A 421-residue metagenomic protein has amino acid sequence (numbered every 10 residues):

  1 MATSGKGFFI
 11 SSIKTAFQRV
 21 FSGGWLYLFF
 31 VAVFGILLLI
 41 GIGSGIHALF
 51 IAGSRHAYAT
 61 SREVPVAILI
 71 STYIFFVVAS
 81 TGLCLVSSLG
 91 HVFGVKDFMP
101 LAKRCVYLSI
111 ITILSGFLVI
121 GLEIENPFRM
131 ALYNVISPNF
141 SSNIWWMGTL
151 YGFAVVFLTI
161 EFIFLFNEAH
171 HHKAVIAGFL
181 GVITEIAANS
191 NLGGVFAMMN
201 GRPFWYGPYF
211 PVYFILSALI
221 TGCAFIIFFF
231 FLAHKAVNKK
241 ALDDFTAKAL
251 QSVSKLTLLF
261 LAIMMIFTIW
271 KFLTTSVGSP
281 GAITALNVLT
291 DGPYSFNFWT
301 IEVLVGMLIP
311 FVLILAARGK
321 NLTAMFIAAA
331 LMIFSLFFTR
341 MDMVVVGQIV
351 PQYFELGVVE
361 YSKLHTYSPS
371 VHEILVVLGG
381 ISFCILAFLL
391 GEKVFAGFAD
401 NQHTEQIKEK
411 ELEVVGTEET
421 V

Functional and structural regions predicted by a protein language model:
M1-L38, A52-T60, V135-P138, A241-D244 (+1 more regions): Extramembrane terminal tails and long inter-domain/linker segments of multi-pass membrane proteins
K6-I13, F76-V92, V156-I163: Central hydrophobic cores of alpha-helical transmembrane segments in multi-pass inner-membrane proteins across all
V20, V33-I40, V95-D97, V135 (+5 more regions): Long, contiguous internal "core" modules enriched in hydrophobic/ aromatic residues
G45-I70, L122-I144, G193-F214, F272-S295 (+1 more regions): Membrane-interface interhelical loops and short amphipathic "cap" helices that link adjacent transmembrane segments
I46-A57, G90-A102, I124-F128, H234 (+2 more regions): Juxtamembrane/interface segments at transmembrane-helix termini
E63-A131, N139, N143-W146, L150: Membrane helical hairpin/interfacial module
T300-L375: C-terminal hydrophobic structural anchor segments that stabilize assembly/packing rather than catalytic chemistry
